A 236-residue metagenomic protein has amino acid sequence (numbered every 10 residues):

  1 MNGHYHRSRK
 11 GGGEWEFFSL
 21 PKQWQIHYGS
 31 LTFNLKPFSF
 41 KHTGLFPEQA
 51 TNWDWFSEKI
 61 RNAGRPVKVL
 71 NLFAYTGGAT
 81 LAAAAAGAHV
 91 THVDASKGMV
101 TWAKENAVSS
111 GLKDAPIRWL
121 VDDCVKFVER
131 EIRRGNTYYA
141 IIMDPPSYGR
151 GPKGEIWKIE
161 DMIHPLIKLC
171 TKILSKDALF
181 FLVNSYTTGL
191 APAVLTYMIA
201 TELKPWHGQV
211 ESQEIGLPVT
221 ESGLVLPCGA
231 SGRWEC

Functional and structural regions predicted by a protein language model:
M1-P47, D54: Non-catalytic substrate-recognition/targeting regions of SAM-dependent transferases
G64-Y75: Conserved class I S-adenosyl-L-methionine
T76-A88: Conserved SAM-binding loop of SAM-dependent methyltransferases across substrates and taxa, primarily the Class I
H89-D94: Conserved SAM-binding motif I beta-strand of class I
S96-I142: S-adenosyl-L-methionine
K97-M99, V121-V125, Y138-L169: Mobile active-site "lid"/loop adjacent to the S-adenosyl-L-methionine
L169, L174-F180: Short glycine-dipeptide loop
A178-C236: C-terminal catalytic and target-recognition region of SAM-dependent MTase-like enzymes, primarily methyltransferases
